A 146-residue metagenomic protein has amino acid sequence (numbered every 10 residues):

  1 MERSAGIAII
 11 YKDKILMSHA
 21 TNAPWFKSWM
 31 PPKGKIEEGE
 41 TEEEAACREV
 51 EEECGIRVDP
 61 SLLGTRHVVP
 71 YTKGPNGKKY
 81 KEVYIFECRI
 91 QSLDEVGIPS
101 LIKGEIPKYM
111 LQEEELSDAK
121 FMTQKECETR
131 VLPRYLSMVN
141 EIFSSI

Functional and structural regions predicted by a protein language model:
M1-P31: N-terminal strand-loop-strand
S4, K120-T123, F143: A general secondary-structure boundary signal
G34-L62, H67-R134: Unchanged
E128-I146: Charged phosphate-binding loop/patch that engages nucleotide di/tri-phosphates or the phosphate backbone of nucleic
